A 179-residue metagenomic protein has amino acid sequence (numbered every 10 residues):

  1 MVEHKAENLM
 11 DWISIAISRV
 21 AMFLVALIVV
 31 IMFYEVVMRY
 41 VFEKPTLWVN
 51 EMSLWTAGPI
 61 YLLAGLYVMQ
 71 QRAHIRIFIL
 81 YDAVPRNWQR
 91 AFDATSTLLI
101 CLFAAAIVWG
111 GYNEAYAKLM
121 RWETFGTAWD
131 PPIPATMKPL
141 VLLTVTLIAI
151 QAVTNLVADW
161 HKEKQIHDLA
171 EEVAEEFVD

Functional and structural regions predicted by a protein language model:
M1-D179: Alpha-helical transmembrane segments and membrane-interface helix-loop junctions in multi-pass membrane proteins
